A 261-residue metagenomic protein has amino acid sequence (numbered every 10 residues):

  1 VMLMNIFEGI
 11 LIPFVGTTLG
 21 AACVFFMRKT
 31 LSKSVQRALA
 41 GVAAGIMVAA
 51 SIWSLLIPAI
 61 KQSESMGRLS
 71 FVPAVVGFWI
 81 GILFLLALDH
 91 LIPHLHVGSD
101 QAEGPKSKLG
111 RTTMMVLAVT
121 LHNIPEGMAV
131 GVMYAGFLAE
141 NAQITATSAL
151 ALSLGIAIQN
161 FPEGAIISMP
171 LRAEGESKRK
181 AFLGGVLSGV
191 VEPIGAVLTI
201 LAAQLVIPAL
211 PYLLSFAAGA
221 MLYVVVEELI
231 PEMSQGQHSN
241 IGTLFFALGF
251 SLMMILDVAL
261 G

Functional and structural regions predicted by a protein language model:
V1-G261: Intrinsically disordered, metal-sensing/regulatory segments
